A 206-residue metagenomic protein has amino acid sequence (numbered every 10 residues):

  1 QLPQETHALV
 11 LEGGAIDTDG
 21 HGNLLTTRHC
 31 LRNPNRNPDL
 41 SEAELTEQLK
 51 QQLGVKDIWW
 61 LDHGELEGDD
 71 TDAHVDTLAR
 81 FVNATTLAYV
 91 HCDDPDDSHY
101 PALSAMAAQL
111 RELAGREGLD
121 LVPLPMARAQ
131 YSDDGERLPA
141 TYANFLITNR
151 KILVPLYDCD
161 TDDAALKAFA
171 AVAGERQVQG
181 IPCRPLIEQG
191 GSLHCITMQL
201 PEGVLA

Functional and structural regions predicted by a protein language model:
Q1-A206: Histidine/cysteine-enriched polar flanking segments
